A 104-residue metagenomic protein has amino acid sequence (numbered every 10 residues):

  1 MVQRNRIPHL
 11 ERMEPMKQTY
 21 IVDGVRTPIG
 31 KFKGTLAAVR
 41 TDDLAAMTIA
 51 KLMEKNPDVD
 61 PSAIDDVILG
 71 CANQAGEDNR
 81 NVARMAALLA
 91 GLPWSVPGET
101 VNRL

Functional and structural regions predicted by a protein language model:
V2-P15: Short, Lys/Arg-enriched N-terminal segments with co-localized hydrophobic residues within the first ~10-30 amino acids
E14-T41: Condensing-enzyme catalytic core mediating Claisen C-C bond formation in acyl metabolism
M16, T27-G30, M53-D58, L88-L92: Generic secondary-structure signature for well-ordered alpha-helical cores
D23-V25, N56, C71-A72, L104: Fold-independent oxyanion-binding glycine-rich loops and adjacent beta-strand/coil segments at enzyme active sites
V39, C71-L104: Conserved catalytic cysteine-centered active-site region of acyl-thioester-dependent Claisen-condensing enzymes
D42-P57, V82-A86: Short, well-ordered amphipathic alpha-helical segments that serve as non-catalytic structural scaffolds within diverse
D60-D66, S95-P97: Short acidic capping loops at alpha-helix termini that bridge into adjacent secondary structure
